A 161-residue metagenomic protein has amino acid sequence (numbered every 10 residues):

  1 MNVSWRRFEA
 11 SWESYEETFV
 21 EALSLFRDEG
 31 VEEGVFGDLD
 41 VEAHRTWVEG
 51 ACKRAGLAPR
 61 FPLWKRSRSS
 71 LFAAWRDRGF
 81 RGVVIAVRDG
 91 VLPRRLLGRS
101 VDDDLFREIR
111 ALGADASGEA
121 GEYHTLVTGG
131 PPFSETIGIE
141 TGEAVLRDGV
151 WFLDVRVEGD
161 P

Functional and structural regions predicted by a protein language model:
M1-P161: Nucleotide-activated chemistry modules centered on ATP-dependent adenylation/adenylyltransferase
